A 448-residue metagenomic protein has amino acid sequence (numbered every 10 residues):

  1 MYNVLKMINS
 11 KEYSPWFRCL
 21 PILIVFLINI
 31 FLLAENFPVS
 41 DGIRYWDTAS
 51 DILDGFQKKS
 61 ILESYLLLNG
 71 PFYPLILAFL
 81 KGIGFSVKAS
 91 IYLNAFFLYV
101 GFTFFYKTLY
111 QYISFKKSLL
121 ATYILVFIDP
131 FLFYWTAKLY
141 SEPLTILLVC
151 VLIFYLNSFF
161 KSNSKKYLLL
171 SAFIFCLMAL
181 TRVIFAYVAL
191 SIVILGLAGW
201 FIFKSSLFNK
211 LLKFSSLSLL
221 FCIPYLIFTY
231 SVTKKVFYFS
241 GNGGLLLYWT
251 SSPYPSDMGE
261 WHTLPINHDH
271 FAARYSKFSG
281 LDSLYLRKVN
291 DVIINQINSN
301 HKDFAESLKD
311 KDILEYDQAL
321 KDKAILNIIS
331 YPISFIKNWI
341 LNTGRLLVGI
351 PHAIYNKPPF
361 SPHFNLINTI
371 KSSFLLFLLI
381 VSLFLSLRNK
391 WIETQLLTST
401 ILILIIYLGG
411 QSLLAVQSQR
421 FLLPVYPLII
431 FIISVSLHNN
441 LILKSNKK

Functional and structural regions predicted by a protein language model:
W16-C19, A89, F102-I128, I146-L147 (+2 more regions): Transmembrane-helix signature of polytopic, membrane-embedded enzymes that assemble or transfer cell-envelope glycans
F31-I43, D54-G82, V87-K88, L326-N327: Membrane-proximal lumenal/periplasmic loop motifs of glycosylation machinery
S40, L68, A89-F97, I124-L156 (+2 more regions): Multi-pass, polyprenyl lipid-linked donor-dependent membrane glycosyltransferases
L67, P71-A78, I83-V100, L120-T122 (+2 more regions): Loop-to-helix entry region of an early transmembrane alpha helix in multi-pass inner-membrane enzymes
S86-A89, N94, K309, Q318-L320 (+1 more regions): Membrane-interface anchor segments at the N-terminal boundary of transmembrane helices in multi-pass membrane enzymes
I113-K116, L152-L170, M178, W200 (+1 more regions): Membrane-interface transmembrane helices that cradle and orient dolichyl/undecaprenyl
Y123, Y167-R182, V193, L217-L220 (+1 more regions): Membrane-interface alpha helices of multi-pass inner-membrane proteins
Y238-G344: Membrane-proximal stem/loop segments at transmembrane-domain junctions that anchor or position
